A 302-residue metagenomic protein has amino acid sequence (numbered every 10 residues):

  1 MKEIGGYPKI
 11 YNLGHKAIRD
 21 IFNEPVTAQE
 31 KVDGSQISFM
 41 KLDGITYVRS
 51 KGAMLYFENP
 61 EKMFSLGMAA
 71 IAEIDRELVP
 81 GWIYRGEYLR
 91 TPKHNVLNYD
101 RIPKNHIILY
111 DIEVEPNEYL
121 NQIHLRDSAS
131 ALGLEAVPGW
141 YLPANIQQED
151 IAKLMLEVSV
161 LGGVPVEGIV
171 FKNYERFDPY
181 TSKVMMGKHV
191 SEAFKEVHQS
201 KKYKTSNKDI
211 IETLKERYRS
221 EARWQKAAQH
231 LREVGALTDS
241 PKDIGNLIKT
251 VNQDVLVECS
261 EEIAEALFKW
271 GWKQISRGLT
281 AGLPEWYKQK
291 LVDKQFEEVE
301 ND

Functional and structural regions predicted by a protein language model:
M1-D302: Core nucleotide-handling region used for phosphoryl-transfer chemistry
